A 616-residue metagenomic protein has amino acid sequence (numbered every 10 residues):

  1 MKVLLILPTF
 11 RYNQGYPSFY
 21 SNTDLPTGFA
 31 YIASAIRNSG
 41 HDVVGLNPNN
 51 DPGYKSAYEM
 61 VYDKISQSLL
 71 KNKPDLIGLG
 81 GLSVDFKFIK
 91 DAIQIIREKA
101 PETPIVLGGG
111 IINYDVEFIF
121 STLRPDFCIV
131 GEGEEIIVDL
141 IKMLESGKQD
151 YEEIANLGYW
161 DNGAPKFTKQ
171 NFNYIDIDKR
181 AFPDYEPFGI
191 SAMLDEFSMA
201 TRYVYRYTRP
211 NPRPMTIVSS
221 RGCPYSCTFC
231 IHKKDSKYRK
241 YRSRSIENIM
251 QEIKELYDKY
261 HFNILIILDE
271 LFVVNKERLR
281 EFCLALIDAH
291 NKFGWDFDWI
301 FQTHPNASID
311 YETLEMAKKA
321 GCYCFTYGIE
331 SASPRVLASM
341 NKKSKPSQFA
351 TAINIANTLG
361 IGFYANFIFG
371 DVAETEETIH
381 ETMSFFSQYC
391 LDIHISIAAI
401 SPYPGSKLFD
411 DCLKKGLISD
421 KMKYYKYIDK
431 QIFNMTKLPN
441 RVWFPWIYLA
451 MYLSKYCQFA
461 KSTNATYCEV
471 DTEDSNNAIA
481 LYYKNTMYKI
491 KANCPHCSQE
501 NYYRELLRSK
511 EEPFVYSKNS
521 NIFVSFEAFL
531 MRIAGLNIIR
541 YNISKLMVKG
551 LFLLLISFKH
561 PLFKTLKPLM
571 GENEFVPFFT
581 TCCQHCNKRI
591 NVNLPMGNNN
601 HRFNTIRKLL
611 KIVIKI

Functional and structural regions predicted by a protein language model:
K2-V3, D42, R213-T216, Q499: Residues that mark the start of a beta-strand
L4-G15, G158-D161, P165-F172, V204-Y205 (+4 more regions): C-terminal accessory regions of radical SAM enzymes
Q14-F29: Glycine- and acidic-residue-enriched helix-capping/strand-helix junction motifs
D24, E186-F363, L507-K518, T581: Radical SAM [4Fe-4S] cluster-binding motif and immediate context
A35, S39-D176, S401, G405: Glycine-rich beta-alpha loop elements in corrinoid/cobalamin-binding modules across cobalamin-dependent enzymes
N38, L76-G78, V106, M250 (+7 more regions): Conserved C-terminal portion of the radical SAM core fold that forms the substrate/S-adenosylmethionine-binding
Y58-I65, F282-D288, T375-D392: Short, electropositive alpha-helical surface patch
G597-I616: Short, intrinsically disordered terminal segments enriched in charged and Pro/Gly residues
